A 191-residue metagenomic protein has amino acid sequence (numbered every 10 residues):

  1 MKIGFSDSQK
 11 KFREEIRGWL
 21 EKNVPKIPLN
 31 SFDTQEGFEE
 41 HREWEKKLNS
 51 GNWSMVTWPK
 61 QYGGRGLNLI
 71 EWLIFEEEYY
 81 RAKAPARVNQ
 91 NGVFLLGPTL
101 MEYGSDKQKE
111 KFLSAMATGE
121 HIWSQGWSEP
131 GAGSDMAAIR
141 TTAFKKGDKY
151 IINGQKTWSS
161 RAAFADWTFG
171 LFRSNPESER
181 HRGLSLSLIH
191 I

Functional and structural regions predicted by a protein language model:
M1-S8: Intrinsic disorder at enzyme termini
Q9, S105, S187: Residue-level signal for inorganic ion chemistry
I27-L48: Short secondary-structure junction/hinge motifs that connect adjacent elements
N49-E110, S114-E120, R161-W167: Internal helix-loop-helix
G119-W127, L171: A short, Trp-centered hydrophobic/proline-enriched beta-strand micro-motif
G131-I139: Active-site-adjacent elements of ketosynthase-type condensing enzymes
T141-F144: A structural signal for short hydrophobic beta-strand segments in well-ordered beta-sheet cores
D148-K149, N153-I189: A short core secondary-structure module
